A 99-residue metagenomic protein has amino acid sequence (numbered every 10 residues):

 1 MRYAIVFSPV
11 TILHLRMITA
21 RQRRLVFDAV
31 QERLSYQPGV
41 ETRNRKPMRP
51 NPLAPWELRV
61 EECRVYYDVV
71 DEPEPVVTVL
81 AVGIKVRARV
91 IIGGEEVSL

Functional and structural regions predicted by a protein language model:
M1-R2, P38: Short helix-capping/hinge SLiMs at alpha-helix to coil transitions
R2, R16-M17, R24, D28 (+2 more regions): Enriched for short, Lys/Arg-rich terminal
I5, K46, V77: A broad, low-specificity signal marking well-ordered, structured residues that form hydrophobic/aromatic
F7-T11: Basic, amphipathic "hinge/linker" alpha-helix immediately C-terminal to the N-terminal HTH DNA-binding motif
L13, E32, Y36, I84: Active-site micro-motifs of SAM-dependent methyltransferase domains
L15, T19, P38-E41: Flexible interhelical turns and helix-capping residues at alpha-helix boundaries within structured domains
E32-R59: A short, surface-exposed loop/turn module that caps and links secondary-structure elements
